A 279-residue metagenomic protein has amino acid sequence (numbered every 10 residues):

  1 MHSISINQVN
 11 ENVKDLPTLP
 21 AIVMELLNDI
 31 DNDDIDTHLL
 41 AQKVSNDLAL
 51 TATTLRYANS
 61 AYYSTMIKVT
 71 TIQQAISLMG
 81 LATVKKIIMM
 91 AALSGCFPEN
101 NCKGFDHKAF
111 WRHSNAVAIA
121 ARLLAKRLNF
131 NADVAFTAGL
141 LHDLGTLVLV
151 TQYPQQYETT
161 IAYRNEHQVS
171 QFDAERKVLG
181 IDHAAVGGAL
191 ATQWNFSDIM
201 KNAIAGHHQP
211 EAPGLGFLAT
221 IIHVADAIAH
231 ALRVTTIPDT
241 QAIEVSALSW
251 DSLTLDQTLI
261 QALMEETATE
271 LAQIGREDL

Functional and structural regions predicted by a protein language model:
M1-L144, V148-I243, T269: Conserved alpha-helical "signature site" that marks functionally important helical segments or helix/loop junctions
M1-Q8, A247-L279: Terminal helices and disordered tails flanking the catalytic cores of nucleotide-processing hydrolases
